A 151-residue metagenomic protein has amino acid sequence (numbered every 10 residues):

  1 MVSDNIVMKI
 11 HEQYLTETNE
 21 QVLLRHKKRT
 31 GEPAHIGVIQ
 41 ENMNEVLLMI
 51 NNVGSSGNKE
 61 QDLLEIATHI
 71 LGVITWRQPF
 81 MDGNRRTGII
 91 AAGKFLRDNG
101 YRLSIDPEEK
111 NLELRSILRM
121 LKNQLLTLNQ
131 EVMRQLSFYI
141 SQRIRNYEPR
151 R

Functional and structural regions predicted by a protein language model:
M1-R151: FIC/Doc superfamily catalytic core
